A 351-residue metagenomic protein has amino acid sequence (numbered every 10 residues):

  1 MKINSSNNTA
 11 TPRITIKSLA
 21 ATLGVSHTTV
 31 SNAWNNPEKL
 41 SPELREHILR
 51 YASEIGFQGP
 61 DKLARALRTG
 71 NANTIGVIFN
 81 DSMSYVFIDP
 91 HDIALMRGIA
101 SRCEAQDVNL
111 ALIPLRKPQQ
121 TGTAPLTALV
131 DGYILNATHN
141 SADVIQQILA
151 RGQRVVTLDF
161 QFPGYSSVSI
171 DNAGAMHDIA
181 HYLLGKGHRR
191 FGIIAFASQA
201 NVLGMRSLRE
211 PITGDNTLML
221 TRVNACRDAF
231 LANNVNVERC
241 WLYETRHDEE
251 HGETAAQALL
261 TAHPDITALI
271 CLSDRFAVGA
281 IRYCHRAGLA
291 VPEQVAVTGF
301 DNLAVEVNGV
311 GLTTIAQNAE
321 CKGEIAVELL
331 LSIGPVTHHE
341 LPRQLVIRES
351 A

Functional and structural regions predicted by a protein language model:
K2-I14, S53-F87, Q106: N-terminal helix-turn-helix/winged-helix DNA-binding helices and compositionally similar short basic alpha-helical
L19-A20, I48, V295, L345: Append "Primarily bacterial transcriptional regulators
D81-A94, I113-P118, V168-D178, I193-L231 (+4 more regions): Hinge/beta->alpha junction and helix N-cap segments in small-molecule ligand-binding domains
Q120-G174: Short beta-strand-centered segments that line the small-molecule binding cleft or hinge of alpha/beta clamshell
V130-N136, G192-I194, L242, H263-S273 (+1 more regions): Periplasmic-binding protein-like
R189-R190, V237-C240, V291-A296: Short acidic capping loops at alpha-helix termini that bridge into adjacent secondary structure
E253-A351: Flexible loop/turn connectors
